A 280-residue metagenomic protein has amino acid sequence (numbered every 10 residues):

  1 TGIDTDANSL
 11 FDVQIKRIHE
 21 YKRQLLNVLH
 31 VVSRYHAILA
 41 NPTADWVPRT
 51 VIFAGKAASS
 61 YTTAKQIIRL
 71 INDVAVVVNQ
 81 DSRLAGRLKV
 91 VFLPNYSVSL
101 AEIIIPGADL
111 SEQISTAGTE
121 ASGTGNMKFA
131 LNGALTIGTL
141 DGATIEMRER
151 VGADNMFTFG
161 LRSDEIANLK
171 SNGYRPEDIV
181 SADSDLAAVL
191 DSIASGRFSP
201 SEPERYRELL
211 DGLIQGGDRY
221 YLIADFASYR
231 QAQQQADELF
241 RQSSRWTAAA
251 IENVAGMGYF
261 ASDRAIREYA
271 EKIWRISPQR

Functional and structural regions predicted by a protein language model:
T1-E102, T116, R275: Long, K/E/R/D-enriched contiguous segments that form extended
R49-V51, L110, T136: Hydrophobic beta-strand segments of well-ordered beta-sheets in folded domains
I52-G55, D109, S163: C-terminal, helix-dominated tail/subdomain
P106-G107, I114-A250, V254-Y259, R264 (+1 more regions): Catalytic binding pocket for nucleotide-activated donors in carbohydrate/polymer assembly enzymes
